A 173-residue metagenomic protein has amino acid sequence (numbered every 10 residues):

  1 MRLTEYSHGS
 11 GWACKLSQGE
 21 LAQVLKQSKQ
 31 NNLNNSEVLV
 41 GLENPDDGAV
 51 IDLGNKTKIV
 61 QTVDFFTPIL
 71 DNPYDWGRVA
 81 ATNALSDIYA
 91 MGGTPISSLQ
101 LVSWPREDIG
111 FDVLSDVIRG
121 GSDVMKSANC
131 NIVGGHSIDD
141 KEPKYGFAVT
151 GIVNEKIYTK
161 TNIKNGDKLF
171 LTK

Functional and structural regions predicted by a protein language model:
M1-A90, K156, I163-K173: N-terminal glycine-rich phosphate/pyrophosphate-binding loops that anchor nucleotide-derived ligands and cofactors
N55-P68, T94-K173: Glycine-rich anion-binding loops of enzyme active sites
